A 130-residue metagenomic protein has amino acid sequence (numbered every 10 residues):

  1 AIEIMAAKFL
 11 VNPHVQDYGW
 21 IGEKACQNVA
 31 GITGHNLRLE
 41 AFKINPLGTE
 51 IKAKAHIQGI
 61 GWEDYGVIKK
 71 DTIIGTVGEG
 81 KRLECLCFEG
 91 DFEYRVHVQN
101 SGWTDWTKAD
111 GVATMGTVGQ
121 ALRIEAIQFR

Functional and structural regions predicted by a protein language model:
A1-R130: Lectin-type carbohydrate-recognition ectodomains
